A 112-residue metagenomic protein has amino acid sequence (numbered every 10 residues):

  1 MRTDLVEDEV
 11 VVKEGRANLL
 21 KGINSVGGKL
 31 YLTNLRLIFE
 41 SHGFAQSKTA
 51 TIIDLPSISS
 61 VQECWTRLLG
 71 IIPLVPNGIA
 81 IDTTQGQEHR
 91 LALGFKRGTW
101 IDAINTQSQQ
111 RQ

Functional and structural regions predicted by a protein language model:
M1-L32, A45-T51, I72-V75, D82-H89 (+1 more regions): Anionic N-terminal interaction surfaces
R36-I38, A80: Residue-level detector of beta-strand face positions
L37, I52-T66: Phosphoinositide-dependent membrane-docking surfaces
Q62-P76: An anionic, turn-rich surface loop/hairpin at beta-sheet edges that serves as a generic interaction/coordination patch
